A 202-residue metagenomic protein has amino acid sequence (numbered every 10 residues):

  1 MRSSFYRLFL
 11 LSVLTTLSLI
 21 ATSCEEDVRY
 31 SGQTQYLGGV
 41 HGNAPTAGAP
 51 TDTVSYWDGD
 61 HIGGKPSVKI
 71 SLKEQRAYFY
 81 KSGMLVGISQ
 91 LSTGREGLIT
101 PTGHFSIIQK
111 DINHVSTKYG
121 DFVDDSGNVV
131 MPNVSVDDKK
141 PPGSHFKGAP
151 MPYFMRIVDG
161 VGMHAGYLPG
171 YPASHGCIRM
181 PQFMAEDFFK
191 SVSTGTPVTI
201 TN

Functional and structural regions predicted by a protein language model:
R2-N202: N-terminal pre-domains immediately preceding structured catalytic cores
